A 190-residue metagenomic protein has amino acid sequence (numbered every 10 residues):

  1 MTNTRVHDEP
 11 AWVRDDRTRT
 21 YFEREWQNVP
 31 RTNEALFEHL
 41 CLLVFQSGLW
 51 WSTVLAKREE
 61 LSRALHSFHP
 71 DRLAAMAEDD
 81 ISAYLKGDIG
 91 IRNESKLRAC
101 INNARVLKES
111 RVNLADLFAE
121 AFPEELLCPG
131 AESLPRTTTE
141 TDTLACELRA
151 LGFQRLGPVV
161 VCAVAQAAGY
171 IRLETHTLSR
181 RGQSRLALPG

Functional and structural regions predicted by a protein language model:
M1-G190: HhH-family (HhH-GPD) DNA N-glycosylase catalytic core used in base-excision repair
